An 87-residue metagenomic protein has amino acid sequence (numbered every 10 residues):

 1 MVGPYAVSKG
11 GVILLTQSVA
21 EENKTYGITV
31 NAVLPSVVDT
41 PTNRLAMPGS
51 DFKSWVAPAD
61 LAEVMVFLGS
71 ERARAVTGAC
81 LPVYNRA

Functional and structural regions predicted by a protein language model:
M1-Y5, G27: Conserved catalytic loop/helix region of short-chain dehydrogenase/reductase
Y5-V7, P48-S50: Glycine-rich, phosphate-binding/catalytic loops in enzymes
S8, T16: Active-site helix of classical SDR
Q17, L34: Conserved residues at beta->alpha junctions
S18-I28: Active-site-adjacent segment of SDR/Rossmann-fold oxidoreductases
T25, A32-V33, T40, S50-A87: C-terminal helical subdomain
R44-L45: Conserved catalytic-core motifs of eukaryotic protein kinase domains, centered on the activation segment
